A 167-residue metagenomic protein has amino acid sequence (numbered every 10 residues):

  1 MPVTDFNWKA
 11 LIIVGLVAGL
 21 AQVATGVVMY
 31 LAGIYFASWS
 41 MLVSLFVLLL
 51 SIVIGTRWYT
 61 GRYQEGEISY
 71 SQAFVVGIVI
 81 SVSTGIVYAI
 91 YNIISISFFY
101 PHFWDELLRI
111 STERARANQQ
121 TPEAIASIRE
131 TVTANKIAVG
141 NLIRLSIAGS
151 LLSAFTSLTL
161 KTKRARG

Functional and structural regions predicted by a protein language model:
M1-W58: Transmembrane alpha-helical insertion/packing segments
K9, I13-V17, V75-T84: Alpha-helical transmembrane segments of multi-pass membrane proteins
A21-M29, V47-I52, T84-Y88, N92 (+3 more regions): Alpha-helical transmembrane segments of multipass membrane proteins
L31-A32, I94-F99, T159: Helix-loop junctions at the membrane-solvent interface of multi-pass transporters, primarily the C-terminal
R57-A73: Membrane-helix interface/capping segments
I90-A117: Functional transmembrane-helix hotspots
T112-A134: Short membrane-interface loop/juxtamembrane segments of multi-pass integral membrane proteins
K136-A165: Transmembrane alpha-helical segments in integral membrane proteins
